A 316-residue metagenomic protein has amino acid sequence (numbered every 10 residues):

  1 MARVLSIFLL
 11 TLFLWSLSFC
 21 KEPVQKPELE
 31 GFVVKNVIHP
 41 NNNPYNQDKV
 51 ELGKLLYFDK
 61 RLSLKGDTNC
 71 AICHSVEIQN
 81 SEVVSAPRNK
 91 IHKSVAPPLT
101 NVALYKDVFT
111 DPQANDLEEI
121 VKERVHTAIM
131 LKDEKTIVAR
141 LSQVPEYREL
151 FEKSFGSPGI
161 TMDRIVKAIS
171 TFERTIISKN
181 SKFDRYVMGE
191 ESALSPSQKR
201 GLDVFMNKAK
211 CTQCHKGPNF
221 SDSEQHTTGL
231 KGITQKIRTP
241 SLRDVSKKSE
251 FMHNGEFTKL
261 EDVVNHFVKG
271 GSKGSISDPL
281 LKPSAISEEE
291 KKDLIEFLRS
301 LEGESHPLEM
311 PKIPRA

Functional and structural regions predicted by a protein language model:
M1-V4: Positively charged n-region of N-terminal signal peptides that target proteins for export
I7-S16: Bacterial N-terminal signal peptides
S18-A316: Periplasmic c-type cytochrome electron-transfer domains
